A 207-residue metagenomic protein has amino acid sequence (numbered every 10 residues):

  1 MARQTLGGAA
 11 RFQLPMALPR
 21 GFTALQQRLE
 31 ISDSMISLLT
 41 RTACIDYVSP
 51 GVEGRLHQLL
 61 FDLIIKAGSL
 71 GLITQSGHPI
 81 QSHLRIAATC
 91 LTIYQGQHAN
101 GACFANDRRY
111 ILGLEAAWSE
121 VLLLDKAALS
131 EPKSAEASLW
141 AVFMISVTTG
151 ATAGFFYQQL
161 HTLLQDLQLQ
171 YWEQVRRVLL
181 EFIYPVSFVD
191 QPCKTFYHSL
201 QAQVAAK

Functional and structural regions predicted by a protein language model:
M1-S34, A202: Acidic/serine-rich, low-complexity amphipathic helices located in mid- to C-terminal regulatory regions
R3, R11, R20, R28 (+5 more regions): Arginine residue identity/basic-tract feature
G21, Q27-L56, L60: Terminal domain-start segments
D46-K207: Fungal-biased detection of long, low-complexity, Ser/Thr- and Lys/Arg-rich intrinsically disordered regions
